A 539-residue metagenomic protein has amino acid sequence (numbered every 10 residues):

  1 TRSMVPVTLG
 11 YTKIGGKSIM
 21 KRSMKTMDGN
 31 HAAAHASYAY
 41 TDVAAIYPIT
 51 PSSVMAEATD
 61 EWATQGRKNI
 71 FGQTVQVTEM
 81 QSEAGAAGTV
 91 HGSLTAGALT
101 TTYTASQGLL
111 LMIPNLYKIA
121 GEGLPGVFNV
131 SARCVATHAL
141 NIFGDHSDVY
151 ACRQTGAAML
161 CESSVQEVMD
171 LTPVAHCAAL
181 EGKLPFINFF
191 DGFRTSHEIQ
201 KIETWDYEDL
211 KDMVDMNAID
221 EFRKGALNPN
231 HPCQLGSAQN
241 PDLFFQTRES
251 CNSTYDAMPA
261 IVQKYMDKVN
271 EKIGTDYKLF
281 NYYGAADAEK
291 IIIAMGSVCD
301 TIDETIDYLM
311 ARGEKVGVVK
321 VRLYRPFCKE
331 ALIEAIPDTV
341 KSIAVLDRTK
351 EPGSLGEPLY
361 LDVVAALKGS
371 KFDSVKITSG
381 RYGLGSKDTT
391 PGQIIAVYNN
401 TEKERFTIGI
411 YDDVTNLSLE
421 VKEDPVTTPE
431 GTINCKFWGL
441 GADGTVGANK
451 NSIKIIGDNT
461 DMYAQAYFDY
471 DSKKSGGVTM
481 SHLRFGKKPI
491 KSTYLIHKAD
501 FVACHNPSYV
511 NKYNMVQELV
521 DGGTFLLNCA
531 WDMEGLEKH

Functional and structural regions predicted by a protein language model:
T1-M4, T8-I19: Short, Lys/Arg-enriched N-terminal segments with co-localized hydrophobic residues within the first ~10-30 amino acids
G16-A151, G156, P173, F193 (+3 more regions): Thiamine diphosphate
S23-T26, P326-F327, A331, T339-S342 (+3 more regions): Active-site cofactor/cluster-binding pocket
V43-E79, A286-D287, I291-R322, I433-V502: Anionic-ligand anchoring segments at beta-strand to alpha-helix junctions in alpha/beta enzyme folds, i.e., glycine
M55-D60, T89-G92, M112-L116, T137-F143 (+11 more regions): Short acidic, glycine/serine/threonine-rich loops at helix termini
F71-V75, F186-N281: Conformationally flexible catalytic loops at phosphate/diphosphate-handling active centers
I142-G192, M216, F372-G383: Conserved thiamine diphosphate
S342-T428: Peripheral docking tails and interdomain loops at the edges of cofactor- or intermediate-handling domains
